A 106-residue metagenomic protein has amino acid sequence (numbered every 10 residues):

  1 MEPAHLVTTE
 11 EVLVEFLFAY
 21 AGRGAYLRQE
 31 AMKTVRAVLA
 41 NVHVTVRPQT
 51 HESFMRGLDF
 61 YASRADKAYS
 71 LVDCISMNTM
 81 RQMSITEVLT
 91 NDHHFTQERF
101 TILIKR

Functional and structural regions predicted by a protein language model:
M1-R23, P48: PIN/NYN-family metal-dependent endoribonuclease catalytic core
P3, Y20-G24, V42-H43, Y61 (+1 more regions): Short amphipathic alpha-helical interaction patches enriched in hydrophobic/aromatic residues with interspersed Lys/Arg
E10-E11, D73, D92-H93: Short secondary-structure boundary segments
A25-L39: Glycine/small-residue-rich phosphate/adenosyl-binding loop
V44-E87: Active-site neighborhoods of divalent-metal-dependent phosphate/nucleic-acid chemistry enzymes
M77-N78, Q82-R106: Acidic, PIN/NYN-like endoribonuclease modules and their adjacent C-terminal/linker elements
